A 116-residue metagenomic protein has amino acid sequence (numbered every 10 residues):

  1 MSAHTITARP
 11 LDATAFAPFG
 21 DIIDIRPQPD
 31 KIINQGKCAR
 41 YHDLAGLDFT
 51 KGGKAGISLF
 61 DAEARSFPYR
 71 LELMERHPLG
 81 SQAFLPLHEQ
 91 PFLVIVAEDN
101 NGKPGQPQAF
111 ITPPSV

Functional and structural regions predicted by a protein language model:
M1-A109: Non-catalytic, conserved peripheral segments adjacent to functional cores
I111-P113: Beta-strand-centric surfaces of beta-sandwich/beta-rich domains
